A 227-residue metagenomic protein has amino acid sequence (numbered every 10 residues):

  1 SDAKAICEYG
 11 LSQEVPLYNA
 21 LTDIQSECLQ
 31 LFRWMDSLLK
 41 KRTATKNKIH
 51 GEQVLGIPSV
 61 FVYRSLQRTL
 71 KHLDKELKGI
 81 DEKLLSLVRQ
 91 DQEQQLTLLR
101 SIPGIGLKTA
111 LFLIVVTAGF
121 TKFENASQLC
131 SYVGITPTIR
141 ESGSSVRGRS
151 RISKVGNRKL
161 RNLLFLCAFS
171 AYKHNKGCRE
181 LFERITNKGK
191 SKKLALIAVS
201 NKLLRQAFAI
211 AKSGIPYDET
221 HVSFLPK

Functional and structural regions predicted by a protein language model:
S1-K227: A detector of single, family-specific signature residues that are central to catalytic or substrate-handling motifs
